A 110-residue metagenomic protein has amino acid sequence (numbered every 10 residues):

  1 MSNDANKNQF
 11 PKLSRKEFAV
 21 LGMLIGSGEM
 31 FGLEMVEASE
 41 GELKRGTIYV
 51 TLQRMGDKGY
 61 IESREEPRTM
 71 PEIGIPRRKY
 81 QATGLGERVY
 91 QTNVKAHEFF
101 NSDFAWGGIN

Functional and structural regions predicted by a protein language model:
S2-A5, L85-N110: Amphipathic alpha-helical dimerization/coiled-coil segments that flank or bridge DNA-binding/regulatory modules
K7-F10, P67-T69: Short beta-strand/turn micro-motifs at beta-sheet edges
N8-Y49: N-terminal helix-turn-helix DNA-binding core of bacterial DNA-binding proteins
K12, Q53, M70-E72: Short secondary-structure boundary/capping segments
I48-K58: Basic amphipathic alpha-helical segments that dock to polyanions
G59-G74: Beta-hairpin "wing" of winged helix-turn-helix
P76-R78: Short beta-strand micro-motifs in enzyme catalytic cores
